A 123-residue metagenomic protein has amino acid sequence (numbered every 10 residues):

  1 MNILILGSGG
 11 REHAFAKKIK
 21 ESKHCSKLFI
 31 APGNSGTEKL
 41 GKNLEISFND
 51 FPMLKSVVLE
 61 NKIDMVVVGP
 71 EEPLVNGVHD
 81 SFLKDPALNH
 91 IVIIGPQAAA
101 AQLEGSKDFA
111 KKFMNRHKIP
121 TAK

Functional and structural regions predicted by a protein language model:
M1-A99, E104-G105: ATP-binding N-terminal substructure of ATP-dependent carboxylate-amine bond-forming enzymes
I93-G95, A99-K123: Hydrophobic alpha-helical hairpins/lids featuring a short glycine-rich hinge
